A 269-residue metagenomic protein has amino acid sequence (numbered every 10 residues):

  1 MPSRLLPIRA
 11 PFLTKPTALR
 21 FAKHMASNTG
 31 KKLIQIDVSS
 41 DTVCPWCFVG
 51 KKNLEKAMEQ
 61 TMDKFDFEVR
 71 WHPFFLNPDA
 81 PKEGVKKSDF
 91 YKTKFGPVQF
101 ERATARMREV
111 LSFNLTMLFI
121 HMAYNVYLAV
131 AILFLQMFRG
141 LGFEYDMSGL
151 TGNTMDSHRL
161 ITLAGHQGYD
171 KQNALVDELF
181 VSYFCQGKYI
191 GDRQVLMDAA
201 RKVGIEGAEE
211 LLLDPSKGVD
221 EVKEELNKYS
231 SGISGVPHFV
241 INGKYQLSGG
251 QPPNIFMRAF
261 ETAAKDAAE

Functional and structural regions predicted by a protein language model:
M1-S27: N-terminal mitochondrial targeting presequence
P2-L6, K32, I36-S39, K51-D63 (+1 more regions): C-terminal cap of thioredoxin/glutaredoxin-like
R4-L5, N28, I120, N125: Absolute N-terminal positional cue centered near the fourth residue
G30-K32, D156: Residue-level preference for short coil/turn positions at secondary-structure junctions
C44-C47: Short cysteine clusters
K52-Y183: Structural alpha/beta surface segment adjacent to cysteine/selenocysteine redox centers across thiol/disulfide enzymes
